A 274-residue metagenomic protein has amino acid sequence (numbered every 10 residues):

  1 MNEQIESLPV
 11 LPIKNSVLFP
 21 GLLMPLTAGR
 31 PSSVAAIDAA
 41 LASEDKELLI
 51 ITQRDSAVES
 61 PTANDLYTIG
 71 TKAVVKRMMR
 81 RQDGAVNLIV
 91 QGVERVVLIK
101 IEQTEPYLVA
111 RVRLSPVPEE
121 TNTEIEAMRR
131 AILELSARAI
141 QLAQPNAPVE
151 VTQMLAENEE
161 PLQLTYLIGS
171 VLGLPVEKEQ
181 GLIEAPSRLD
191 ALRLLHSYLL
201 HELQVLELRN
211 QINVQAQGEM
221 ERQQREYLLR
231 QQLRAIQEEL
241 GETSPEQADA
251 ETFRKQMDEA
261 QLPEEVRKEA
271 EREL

Functional and structural regions predicted by a protein language model:
M1-L274: N-terminal low-complexity, acidic/polar interaction/targeting segments
